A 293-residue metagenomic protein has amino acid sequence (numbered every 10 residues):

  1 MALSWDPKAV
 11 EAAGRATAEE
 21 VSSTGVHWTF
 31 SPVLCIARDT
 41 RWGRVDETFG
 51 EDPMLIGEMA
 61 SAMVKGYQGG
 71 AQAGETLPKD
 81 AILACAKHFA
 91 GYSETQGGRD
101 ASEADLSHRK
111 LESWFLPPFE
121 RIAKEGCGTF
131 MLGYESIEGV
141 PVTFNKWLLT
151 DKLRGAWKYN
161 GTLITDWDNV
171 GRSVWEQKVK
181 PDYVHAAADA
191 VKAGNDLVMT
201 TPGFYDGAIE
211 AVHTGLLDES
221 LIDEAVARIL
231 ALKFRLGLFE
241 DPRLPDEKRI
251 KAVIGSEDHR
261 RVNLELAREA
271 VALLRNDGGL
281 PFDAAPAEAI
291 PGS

Functional and structural regions predicted by a protein language model:
M1-S293: Glycoside hydrolase catalytic-domain context in secreted enzymes
